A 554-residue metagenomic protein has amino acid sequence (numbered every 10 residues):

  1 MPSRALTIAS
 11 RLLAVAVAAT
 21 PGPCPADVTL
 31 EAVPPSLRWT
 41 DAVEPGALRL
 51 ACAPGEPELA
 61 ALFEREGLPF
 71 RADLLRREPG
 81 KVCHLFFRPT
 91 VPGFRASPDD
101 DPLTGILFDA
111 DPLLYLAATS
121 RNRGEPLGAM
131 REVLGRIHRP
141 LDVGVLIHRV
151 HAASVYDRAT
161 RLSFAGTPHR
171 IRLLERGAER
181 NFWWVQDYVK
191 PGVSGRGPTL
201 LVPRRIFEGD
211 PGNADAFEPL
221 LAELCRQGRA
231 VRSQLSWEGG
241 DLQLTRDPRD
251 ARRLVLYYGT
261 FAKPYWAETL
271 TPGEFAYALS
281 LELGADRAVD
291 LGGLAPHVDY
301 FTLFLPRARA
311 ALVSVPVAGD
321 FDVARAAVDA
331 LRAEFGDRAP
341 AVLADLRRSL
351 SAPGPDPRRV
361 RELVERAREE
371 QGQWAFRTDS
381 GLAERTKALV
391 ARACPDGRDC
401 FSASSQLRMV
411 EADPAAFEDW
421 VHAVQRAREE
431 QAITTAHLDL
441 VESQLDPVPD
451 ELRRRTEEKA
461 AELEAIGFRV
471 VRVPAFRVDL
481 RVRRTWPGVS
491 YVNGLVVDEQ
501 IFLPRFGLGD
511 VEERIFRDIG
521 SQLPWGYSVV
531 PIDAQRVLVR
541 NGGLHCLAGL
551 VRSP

Functional and structural regions predicted by a protein language model:
M1-R4: N-terminal secretory signal peptides that target proteins for export/translocation
A9-T20: Bacterial N-terminal signal peptides
C24-P554: Histidine/cysteine-enriched polar flanking segments
